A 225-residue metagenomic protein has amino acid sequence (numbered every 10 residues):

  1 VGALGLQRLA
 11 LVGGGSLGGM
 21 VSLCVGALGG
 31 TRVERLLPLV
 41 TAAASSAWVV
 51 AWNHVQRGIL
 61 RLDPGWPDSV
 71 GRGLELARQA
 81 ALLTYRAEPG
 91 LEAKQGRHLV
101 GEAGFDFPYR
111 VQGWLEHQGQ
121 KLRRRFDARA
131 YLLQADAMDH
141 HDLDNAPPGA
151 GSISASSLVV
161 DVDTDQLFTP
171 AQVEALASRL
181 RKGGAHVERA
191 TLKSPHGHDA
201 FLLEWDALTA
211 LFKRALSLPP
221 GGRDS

Functional and structural regions predicted by a protein language model:
V1-A10: Conserved acidic catalytic loop of the alpha/beta-hydrolase fold
V12-G14, L39: Short beta-strand immediately N-terminal to the catalytic nucleophile in serine-hydrolase-like folds
G19-G30, L36: Short glycine-enriched nucleophile-adjacent loop and the immediately C-terminal alpha-helix near the catalytic center
R32-K121: Alpha/beta-hydrolase-fold enzymes
W114-Q118, L132-G149: Active-site nucleophile elbow and catalytic-triad environment of alpha/beta-hydrolase enzymes
I153, V159-D161: Short beta-strand/loop motif that positions the catalytic acidic residue of the alpha/beta-hydrolase fold
Q166-Q172: Conserved alpha/beta-hydrolase "acid-adjacent" motif
E174-A177, R181-S225: Catalytic active-site module of serine/aspartate enzymes centered on a nucleophile-bearing elbow/loop
